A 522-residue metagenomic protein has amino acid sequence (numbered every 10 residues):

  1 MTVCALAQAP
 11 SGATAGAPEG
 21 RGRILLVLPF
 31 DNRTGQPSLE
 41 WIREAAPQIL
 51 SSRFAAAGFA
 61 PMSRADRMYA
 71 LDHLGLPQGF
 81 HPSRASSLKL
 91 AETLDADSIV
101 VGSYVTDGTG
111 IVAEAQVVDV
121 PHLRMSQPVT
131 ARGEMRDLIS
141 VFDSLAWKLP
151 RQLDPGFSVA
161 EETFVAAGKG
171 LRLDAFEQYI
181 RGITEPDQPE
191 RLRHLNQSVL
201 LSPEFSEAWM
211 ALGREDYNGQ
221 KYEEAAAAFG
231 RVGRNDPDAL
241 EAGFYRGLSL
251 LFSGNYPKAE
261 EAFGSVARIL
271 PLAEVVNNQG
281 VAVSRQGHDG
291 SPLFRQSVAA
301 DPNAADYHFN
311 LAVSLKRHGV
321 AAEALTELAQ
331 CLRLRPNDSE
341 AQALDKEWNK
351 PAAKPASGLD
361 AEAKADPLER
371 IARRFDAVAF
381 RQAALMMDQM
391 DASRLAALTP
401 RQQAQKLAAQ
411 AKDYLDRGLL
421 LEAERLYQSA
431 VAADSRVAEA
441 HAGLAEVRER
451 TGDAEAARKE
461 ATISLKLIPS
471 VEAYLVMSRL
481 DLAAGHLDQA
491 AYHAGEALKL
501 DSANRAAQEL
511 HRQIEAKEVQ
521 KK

Functional and structural regions predicted by a protein language model:
A7-F59, L171, A175, P203-S206: A structural "domain/chain start" motif
Q48-S52, A65-I183: Catalytic-center loop of serine/cysteine hydrolases
R172-E207, A211-Q220, L248, Q402-A433: Alpha-helical segment of the N-proximal tetratricopeptide repeat
F176, E207, E241, E274-V275 (+6 more regions): Start-of-helix register in tetratricopeptide repeats
P186-H194, N218-R231, F252-S265, V283-Q296 (+7 more regions): Structural signature of tandem alpha-helical TPR/SEL1-like repeats, specifically the intra-repeat loop/turn
L201, R234-D236, R268-I269, A300 (+4 more regions): Structural marker of alpha-solenoid helical repeat scaffolds
A211, Y245, N278-Q279, N310 (+5 more regions): Canonical tetratricopeptide repeat
